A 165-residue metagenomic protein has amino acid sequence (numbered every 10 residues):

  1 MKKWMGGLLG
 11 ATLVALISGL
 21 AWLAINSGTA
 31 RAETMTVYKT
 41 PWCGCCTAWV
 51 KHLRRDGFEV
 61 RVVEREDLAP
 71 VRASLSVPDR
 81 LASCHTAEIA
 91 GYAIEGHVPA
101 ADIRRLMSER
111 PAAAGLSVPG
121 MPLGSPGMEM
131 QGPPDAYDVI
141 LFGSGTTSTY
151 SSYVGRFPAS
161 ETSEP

Functional and structural regions predicted by a protein language model:
M1-W4: Positively charged n-region of N-terminal signal peptides that target proteins for export
G6-L9, I25-S27: Membrane-interfacial helix-loop segments of redox and metal-homeostasis proteins, especially TM-loop-TM junctions
L8-A21: Hydrophobic membrane-insertion alpha-helices, especially the h-region of bacterial N-terminal signal peptides
S18-R31: Membrane-interface motif at the C-terminal end of an N-terminal transmembrane signal
G28-D56: Local sequence-structure signature of Cys/Sec-based thiol-disulfide redox active-site neighborhoods
W42, W49, E64-D67, P99-I103: Stable alpha-helical elements in mature extracytoplasmic
K51-A90: N-terminal, post-signal-peptide region of Sec/Tat-exported proteins
S74-P165: Thiol/selenol-based redox catalytic cores and closely related redox-interacting motifs
